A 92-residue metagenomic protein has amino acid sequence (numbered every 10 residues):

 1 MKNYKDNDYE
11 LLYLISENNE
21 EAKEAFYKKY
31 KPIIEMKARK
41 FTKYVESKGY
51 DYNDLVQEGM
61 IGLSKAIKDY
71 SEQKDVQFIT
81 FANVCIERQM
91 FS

Functional and structural regions predicted by a protein language model:
M1-S92: Alpha-helical promoter-recognition and RNA polymerase-docking modules of transcription initiation factors, dominated by
